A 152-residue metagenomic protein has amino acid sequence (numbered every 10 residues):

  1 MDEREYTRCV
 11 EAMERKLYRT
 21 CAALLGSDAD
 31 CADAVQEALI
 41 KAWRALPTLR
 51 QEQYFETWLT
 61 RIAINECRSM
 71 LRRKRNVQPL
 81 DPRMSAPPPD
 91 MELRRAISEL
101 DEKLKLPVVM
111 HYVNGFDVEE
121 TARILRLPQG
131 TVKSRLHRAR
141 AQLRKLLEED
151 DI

Functional and structural regions predicted by a protein language model:
M1-R19, A32, K105: A short, charge-rich alpha-helical start-of-domain segment used by transcription regulators
R4-T7, P79-D81, R94-R95, R123-I124 (+1 more regions): C-terminal edge and immediately downstream basic/flexible tail or linker adjoining helix-turn-helix-like DNA-binding
C9-D28, A45, I97: Amphipathic, Lys/Arg- and hydrophobic-enriched alpha-helical face
R19, D33-I40, Q53-N65: Structural recognition of an alpha-helix C-terminal capping motif at a helix-to-coil junction
P47-R50, R61-L80, R138: Arg/Lys-rich amphipathic alpha helix in sigma70-family domain 2
I64, R68, L125-E149: DNA-recognition helix of helix-turn-helix
S69, K74-S98, D117, I152: Internal acidic/polar
P107-H111: A short pre-motif secondary-structure segment
